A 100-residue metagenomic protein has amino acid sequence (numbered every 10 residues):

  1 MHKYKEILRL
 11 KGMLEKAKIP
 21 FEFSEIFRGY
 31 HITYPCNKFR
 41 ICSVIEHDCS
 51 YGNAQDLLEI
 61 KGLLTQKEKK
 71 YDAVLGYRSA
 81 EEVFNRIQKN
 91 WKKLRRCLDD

Functional and structural regions predicted by a protein language model:
M1-R9, K61-D100: Mixed-charge, Lys/Arg-enriched low-complexity segments
K5-P20: Amphipathic alpha-helical segments
K18-E59: Amphipathic, interaction-prone secondary-structure segments
